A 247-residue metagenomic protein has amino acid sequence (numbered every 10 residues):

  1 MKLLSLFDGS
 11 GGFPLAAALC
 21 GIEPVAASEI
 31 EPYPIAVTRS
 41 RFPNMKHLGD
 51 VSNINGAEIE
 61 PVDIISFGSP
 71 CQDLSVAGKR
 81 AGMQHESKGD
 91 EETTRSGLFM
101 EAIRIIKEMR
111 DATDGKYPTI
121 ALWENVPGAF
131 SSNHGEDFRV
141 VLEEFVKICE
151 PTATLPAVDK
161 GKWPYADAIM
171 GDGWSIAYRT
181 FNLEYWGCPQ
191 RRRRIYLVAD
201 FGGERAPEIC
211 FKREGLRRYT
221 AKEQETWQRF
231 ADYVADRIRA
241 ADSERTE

Functional and structural regions predicted by a protein language model:
L3-N53: SAM cofactor-binding core of SAM-dependent methyltransferases, primarily the Rossmann-like beta-alpha-beta module
S5-L6, S66-G68: Structural cue for short, hydrophobic secondary-structure segments
A27, L48, S66, L122-W123: Generic enzyme active-site microenvironment
K46-G49, S69, I176, F181: Residue-level signal for pocket-adjacent positions within structured domains
I54-I64, V76-E247: Class I S-adenosyl-L-methionine
Q72: Active-site beta-alpha loop architecture of Rossmann-like, nucleotide-cofactor-dependent enzymes
